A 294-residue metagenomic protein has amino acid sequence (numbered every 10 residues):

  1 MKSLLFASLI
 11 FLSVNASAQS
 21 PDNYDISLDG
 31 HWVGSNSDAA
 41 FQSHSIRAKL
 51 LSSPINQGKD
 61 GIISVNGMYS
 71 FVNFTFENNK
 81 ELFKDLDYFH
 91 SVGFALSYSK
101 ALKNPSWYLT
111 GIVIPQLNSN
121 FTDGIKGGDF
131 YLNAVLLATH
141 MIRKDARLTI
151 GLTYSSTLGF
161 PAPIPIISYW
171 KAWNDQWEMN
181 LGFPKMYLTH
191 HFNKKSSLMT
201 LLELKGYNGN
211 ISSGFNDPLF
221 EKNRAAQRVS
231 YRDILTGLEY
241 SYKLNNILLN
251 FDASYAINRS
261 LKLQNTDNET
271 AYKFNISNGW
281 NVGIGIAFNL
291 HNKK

Functional and structural regions predicted by a protein language model:
S20-D123, N281-K294: Transmembrane beta-barrel domains of bacterial outer-membrane proteins
S20-Y24, K59-I63, P105-L109, K144-L148 (+4 more regions): Outer-envelope beta-barrel architecture signal
I26-W32, V65-F71, G111-L117, I150-Y154 (+4 more regions): Transmembrane beta-barrel strands of outer-membrane/channel proteins
D38-F41, T75-L82, F121-D129, F160-I166 (+2 more regions): Outer-membrane beta-barrel translocator domains and adjoining extracellular loop/strand segments of Gram-negative
D38-H44, K84-H90, K126-F130, G159-P161 (+3 more regions): Short sequence motifs at beta-strands and strand-loop junctions characteristic of Gram-negative outer-membrane
H44-L50, H90-L96, P115, F130-L136 (+4 more regions): Hydrophobic, lipid-facing positions within transmembrane beta-strands of outer-membrane proteins
P54-K59, K100-N104, H140-K144, W173 (+4 more regions): Outer-membrane beta-barrel strand-turn architecture
I167-W170, Y240-N245, I276-K294: Outer-membrane beta-barrel "beta-signal"
